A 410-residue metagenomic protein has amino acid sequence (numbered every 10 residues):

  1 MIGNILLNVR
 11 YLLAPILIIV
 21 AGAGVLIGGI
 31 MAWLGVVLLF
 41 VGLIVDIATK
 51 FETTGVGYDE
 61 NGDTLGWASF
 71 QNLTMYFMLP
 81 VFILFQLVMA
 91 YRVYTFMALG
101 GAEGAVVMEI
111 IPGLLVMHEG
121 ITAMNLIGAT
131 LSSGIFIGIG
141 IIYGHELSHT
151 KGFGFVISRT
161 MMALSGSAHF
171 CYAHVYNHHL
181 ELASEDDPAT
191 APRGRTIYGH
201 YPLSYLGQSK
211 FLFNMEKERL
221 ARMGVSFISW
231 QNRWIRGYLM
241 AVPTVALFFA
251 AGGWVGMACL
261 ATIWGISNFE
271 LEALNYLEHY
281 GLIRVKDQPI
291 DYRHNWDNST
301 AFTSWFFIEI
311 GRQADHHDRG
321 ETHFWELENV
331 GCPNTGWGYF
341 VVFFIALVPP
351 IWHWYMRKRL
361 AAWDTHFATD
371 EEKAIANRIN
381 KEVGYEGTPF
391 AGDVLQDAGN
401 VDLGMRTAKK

Functional and structural regions predicted by a protein language model:
I2-K50, G66-Y94, A105-F136, S229-E272 (+1 more regions): Alpha-helical bilayer-embedded segments of polytopic membrane proteins, i.e., transmembrane/intramembrane helices
I2-P15, F155-N232, I266-K410: Cytosolic/stromal cytosol-facing helical appendages immediately following the last transmembrane segment
I30, F51-G55, A90-A98, E146-T150 (+3 more regions): Transmembrane helix-loop junctions in multipass membrane proteins, especially transporters and channels
F40-I44, E146, W254, Y280 (+1 more regions): Conformational gate/switch positions in structured elements
V45-E60, I142-E146: C-terminal ends of transmembrane helices
G57-F82, I290-T300, N329-T335: Juxtamembrane helix-capping/reentrant segments at transmembrane boundaries
E60-Y205: Intramembrane catalytic core of multi-pass membrane enzymes that act on lipidic substrates
S148-H149, T244, N275: Hydrophobic side chains within alpha-helical segments
